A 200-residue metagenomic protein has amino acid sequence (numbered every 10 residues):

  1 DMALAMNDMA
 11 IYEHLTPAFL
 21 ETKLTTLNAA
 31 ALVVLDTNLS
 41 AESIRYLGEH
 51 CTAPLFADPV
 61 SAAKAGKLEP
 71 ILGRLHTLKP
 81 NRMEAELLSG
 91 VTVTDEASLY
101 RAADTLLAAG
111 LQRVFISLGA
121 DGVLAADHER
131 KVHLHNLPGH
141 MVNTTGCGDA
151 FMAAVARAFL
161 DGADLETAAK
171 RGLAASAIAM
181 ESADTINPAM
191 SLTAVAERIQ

Functional and structural regions predicted by a protein language model:
D1-K131, S191-A194: Ribokinase/PfkB-type carbohydrate-kinase core domain
K64-A65, E69-P70, E96-Q200: Conserved phosphate-binding/catalytic region of the ribokinase-like
